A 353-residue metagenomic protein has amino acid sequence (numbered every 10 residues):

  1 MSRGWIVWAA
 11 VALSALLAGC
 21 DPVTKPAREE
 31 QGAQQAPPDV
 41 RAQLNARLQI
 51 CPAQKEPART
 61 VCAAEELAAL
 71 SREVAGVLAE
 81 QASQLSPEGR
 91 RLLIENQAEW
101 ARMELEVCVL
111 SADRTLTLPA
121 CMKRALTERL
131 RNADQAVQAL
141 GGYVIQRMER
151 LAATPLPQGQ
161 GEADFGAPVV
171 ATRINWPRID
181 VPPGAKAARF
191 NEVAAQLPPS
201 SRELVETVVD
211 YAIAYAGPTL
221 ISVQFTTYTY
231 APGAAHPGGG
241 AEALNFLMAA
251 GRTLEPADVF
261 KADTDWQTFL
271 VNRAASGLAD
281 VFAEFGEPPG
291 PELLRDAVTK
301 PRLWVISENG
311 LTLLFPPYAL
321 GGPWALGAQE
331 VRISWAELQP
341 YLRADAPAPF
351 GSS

Functional and structural regions predicted by a protein language model:
M1-A9: Bacterial N-terminal signal peptides that target proteins for export
A9-A15: N-terminal targeting leader peptides, primarily classical Sec-type signal peptides for secretion
L17-G19: C-terminal motif of bacterial Sec signal peptides marking the signal peptidase cleavage site
D21-L85, G89-R91, A98-R102, E106-S353: Compositionally biased intrinsically disordered regions enriched in Thr/Gly
